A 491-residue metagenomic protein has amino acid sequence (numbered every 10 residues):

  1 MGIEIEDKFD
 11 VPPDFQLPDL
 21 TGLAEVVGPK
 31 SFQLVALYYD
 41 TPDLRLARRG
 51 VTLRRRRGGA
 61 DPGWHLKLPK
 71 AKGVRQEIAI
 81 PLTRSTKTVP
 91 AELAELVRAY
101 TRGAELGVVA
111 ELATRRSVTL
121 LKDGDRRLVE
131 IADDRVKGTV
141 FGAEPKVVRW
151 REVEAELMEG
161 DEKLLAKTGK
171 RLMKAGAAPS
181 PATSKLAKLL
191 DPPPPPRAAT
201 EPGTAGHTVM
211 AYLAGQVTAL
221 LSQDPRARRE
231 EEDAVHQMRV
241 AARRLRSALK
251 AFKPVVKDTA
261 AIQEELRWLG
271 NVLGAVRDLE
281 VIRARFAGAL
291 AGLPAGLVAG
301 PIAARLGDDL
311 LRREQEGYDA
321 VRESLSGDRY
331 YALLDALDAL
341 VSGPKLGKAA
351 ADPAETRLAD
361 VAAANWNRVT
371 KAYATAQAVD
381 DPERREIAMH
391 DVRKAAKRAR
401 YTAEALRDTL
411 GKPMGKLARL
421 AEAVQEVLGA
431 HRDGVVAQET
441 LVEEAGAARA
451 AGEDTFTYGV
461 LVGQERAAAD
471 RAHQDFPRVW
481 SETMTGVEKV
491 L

Functional and structural regions predicted by a protein language model:
M1-L491: Function-determining surface determinants
